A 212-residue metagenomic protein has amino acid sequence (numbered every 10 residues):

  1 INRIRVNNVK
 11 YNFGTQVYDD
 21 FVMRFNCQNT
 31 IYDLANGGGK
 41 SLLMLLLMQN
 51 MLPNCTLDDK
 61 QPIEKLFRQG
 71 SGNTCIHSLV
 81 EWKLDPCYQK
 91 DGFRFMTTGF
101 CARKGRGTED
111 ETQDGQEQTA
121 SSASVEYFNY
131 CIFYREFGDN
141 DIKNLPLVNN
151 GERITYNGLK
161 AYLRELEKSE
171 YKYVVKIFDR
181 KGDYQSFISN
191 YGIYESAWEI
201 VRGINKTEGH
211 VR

Functional and structural regions predicted by a protein language model:
I1-N157, A161: Extreme N-terminal "head/tail" segments of very large remodeling/mechanoenzyme assemblies
N150-R212: Extended, Lys/Glu-rich alpha-helical coiled-coil stalks
